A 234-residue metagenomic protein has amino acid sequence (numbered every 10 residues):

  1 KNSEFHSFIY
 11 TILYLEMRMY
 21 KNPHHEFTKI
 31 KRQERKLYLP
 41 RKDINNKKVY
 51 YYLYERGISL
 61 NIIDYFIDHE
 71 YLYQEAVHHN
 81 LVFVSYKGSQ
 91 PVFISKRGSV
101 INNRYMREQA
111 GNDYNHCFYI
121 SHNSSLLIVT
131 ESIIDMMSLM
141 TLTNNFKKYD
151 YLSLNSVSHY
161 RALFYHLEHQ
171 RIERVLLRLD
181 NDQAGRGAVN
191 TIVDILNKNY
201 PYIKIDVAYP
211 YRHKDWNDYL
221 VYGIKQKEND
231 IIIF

Functional and structural regions predicted by a protein language model:
K1-N2: Non-catalytic accessory regions outside enzyme or core folds
F5, T130-I133, P210-H213: Conserved aromatic
F5-L81, I233-F234: TOPRIM metal-binding catalytic domain and adjacent DNA-binding surface shared by DnaG-type primases
K48, I134, T191: Short Gly/charged-rich anion-binding patches and loops
Y73-E168: Phosphate-handling DNA/RNA-contact segment within nucleic-acid enzymes
S125, T141-F234: TOPRIM fold recognition
